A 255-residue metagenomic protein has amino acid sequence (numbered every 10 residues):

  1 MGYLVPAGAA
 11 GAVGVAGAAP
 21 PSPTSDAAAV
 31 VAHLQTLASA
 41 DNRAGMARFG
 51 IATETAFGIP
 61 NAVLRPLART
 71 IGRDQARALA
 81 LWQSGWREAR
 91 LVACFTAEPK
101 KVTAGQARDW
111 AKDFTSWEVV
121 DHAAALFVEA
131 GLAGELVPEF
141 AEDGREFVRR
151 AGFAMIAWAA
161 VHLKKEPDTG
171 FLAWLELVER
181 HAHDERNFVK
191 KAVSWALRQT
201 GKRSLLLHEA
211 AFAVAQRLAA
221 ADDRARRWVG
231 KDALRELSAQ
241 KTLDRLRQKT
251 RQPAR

Functional and structural regions predicted by a protein language model:
G2-G8, G17-R255: Alpha-helical scaffold domains
V13-V15: Intrinsically disordered, low-complexity tandem-repeat regions enriched in Proline and Serine
